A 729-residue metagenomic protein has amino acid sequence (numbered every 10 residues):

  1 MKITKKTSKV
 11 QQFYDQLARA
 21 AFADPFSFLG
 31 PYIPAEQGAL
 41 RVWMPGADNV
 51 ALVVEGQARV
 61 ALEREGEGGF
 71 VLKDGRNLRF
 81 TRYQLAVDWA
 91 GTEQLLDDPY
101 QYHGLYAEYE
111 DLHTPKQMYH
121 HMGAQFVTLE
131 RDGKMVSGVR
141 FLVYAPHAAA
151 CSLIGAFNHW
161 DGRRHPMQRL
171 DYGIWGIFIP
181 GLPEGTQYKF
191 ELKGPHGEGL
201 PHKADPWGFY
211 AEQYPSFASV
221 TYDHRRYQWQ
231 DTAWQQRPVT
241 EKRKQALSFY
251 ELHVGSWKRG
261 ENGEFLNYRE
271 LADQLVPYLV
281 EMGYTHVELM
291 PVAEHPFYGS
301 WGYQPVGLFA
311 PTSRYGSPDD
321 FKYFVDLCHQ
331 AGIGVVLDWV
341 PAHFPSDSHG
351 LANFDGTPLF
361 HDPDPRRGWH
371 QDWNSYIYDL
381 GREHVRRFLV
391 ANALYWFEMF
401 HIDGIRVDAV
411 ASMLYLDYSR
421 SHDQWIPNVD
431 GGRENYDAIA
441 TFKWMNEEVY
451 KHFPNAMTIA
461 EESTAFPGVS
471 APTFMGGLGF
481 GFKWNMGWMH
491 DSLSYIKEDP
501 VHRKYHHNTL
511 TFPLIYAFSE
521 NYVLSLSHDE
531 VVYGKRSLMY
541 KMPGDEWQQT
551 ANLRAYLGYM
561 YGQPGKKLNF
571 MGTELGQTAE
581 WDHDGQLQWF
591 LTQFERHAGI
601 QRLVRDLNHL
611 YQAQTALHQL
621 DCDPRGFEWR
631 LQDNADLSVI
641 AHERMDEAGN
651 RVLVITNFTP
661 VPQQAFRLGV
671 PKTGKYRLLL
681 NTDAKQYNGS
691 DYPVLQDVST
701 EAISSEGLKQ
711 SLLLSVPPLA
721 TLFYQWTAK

Functional and structural regions predicted by a protein language model:
M1-A35, R59-A145, R169-I174, F178-E251 (+3 more regions): The feature marks proteins involved in alpha-glucan
S27-Y32, E36-G46, S137-R140, H147-A149 (+2 more regions): Carbohydrate-binding surface patches
L40-V42, G46-A58, V143, A148-R163 (+1 more regions): Beta-strand-rich binding/interaction modules
V42, V143, F190, L252 (+13 more regions): Conserved, mostly hydrophobic/aromatic
R79-Y83, E184-Q187, L695-K729: C-terminal beta-strand-rich structural cap/linker in extracellular carbohydrate-active enzymes
G208-E212, T232-K244, F249, H253-E434 (+2 more regions): Substrate-binding/active-site clefts of carbohydrate-active enzymes
Y214, H401-D403, Y418-Q586, L591 (+3 more regions): Conserved alpha/beta catalytic core and glycan-binding cleft of carbohydrate-active enzymes
R596-L617: Catalytic cores of secreted or luminal carbohydrate-active enzymes
